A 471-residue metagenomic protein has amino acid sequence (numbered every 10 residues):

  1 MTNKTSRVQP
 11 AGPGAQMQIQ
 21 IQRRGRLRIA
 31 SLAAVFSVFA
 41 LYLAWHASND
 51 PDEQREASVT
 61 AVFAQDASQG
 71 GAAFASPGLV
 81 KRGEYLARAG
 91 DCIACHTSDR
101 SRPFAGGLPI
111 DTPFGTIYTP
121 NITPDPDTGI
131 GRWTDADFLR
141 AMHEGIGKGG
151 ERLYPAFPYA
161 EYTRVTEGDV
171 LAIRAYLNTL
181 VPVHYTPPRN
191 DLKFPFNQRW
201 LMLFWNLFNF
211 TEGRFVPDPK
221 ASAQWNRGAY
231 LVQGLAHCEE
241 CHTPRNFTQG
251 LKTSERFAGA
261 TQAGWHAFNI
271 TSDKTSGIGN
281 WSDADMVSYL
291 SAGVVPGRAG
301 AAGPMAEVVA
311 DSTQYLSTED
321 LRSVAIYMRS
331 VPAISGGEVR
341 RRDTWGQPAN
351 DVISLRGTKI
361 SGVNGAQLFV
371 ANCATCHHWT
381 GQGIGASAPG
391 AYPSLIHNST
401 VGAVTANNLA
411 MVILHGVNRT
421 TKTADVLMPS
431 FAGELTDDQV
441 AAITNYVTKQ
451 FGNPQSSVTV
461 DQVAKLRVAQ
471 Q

Functional and structural regions predicted by a protein language model:
M1-M17: N-terminal intrinsically disordered, acidic low-complexity segments at the extreme N-terminus
I19-A34: N-terminal Sec-pathway targeting helices
A40-Q54: Membrane-interface motif at the C-terminal end of an N-terminal transmembrane signal
E53-A72, T97-I117, K148-A229, Q233-G234 (+3 more regions): Flexible coil segments in periplasmic/lumen-exposed cytochrome c-class electron-transfer proteins
F74-T97: Mature N-terminal segment immediately following signal peptide/propeptide cleavage in secreted/periplasmic
D91-A94, P109-P120, P124-R164, G168 (+3 more regions): The feature marks the first
L290, T380, I396-Q439: Extended, polar beta-sheet/loop recognition surfaces of beta-rich domains that mediate binding to diverse ligands
S361-T405, M411: C-terminal structural cap/anchor segments
